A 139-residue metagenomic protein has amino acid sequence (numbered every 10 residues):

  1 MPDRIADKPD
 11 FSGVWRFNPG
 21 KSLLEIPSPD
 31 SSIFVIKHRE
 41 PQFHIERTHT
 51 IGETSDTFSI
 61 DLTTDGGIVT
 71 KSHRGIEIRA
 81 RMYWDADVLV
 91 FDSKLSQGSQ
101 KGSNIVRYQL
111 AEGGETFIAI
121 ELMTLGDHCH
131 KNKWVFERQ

Functional and structural regions predicted by a protein language model:
M1-Q139: Hydrophobic small-molecule pocket/channel-lining residues, especially in calycin-type beta-barrels
